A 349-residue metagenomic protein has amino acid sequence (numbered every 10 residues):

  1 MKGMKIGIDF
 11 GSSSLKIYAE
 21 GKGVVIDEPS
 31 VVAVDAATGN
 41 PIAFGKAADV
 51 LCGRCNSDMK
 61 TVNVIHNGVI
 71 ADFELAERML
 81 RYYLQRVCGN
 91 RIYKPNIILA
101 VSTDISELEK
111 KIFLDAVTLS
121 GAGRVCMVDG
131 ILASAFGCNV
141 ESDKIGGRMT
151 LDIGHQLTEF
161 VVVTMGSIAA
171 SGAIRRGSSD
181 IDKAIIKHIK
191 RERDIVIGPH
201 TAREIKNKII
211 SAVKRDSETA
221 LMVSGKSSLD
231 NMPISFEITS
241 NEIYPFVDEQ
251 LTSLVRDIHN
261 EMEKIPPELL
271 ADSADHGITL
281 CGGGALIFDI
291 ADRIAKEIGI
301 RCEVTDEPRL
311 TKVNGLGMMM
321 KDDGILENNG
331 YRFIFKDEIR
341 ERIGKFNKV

Functional and structural regions predicted by a protein language model:
M1-H155, V162-I278, A285-E307, K312 (+1 more regions): Nucleotide/phosphate-binding catalytic cleft detector across ATP-hydrolyzing and phosphate-transferring enzymes
